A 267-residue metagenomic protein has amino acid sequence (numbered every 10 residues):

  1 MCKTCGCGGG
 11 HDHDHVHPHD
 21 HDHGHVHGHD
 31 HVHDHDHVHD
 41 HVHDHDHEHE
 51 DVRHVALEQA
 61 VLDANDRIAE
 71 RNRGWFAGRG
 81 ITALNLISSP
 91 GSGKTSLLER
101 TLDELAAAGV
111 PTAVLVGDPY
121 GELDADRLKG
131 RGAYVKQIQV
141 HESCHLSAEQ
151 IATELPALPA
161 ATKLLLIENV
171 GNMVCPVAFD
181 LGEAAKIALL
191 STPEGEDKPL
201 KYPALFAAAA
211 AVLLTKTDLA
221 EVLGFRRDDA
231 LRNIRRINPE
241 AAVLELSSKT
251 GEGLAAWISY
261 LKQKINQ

Functional and structural regions predicted by a protein language model:
M1-L84: Extreme N-terminal, non-catalytic leader segments that precede Walker-type/kinase nucleotide-binding cores
H11, G171, T192, D218: Flexible, active-site-proximal loop/turn residues at the rims of small-molecule/cofactor binding pockets and catalytic
D51-G74, G78-I87, S92, S96-A184 (+4 more regions): Nucleotide-state-sensitive switch-loop elements of NTP-binding domains
G121-A125, K198-Y202, R226-N233: Short, glycine/polar-rich helix-capping loops at beta-to-alpha or helix-loop-helix junctions that flank or form
H141-E142, D218-A220: Short histidine/acidic/glycine/proline-rich micro-motifs that form metal- and phosphate-coordinating active-site loops
E183-P193, A210-T215: Conserved phosphate-donor/acceptor-positioning beta-strand/loop module used by diverse small-molecule
A220-Q267: Canonical P-loop GTPase G-domain recognition
